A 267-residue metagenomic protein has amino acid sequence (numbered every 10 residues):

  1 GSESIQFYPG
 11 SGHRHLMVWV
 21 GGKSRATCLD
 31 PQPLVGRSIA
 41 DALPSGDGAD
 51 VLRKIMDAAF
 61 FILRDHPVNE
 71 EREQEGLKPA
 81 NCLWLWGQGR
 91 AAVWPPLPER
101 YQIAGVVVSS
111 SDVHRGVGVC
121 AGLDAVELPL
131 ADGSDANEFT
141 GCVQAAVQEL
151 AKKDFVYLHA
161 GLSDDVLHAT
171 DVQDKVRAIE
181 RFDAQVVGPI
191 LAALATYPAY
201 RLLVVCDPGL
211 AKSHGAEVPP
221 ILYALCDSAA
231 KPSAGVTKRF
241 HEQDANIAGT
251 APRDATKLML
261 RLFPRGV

Functional and structural regions predicted by a protein language model:
G1-V267: Feature captures the catalytic ectodomains and active-site-proximal regions of enzymes that hydrolyze or transfer
